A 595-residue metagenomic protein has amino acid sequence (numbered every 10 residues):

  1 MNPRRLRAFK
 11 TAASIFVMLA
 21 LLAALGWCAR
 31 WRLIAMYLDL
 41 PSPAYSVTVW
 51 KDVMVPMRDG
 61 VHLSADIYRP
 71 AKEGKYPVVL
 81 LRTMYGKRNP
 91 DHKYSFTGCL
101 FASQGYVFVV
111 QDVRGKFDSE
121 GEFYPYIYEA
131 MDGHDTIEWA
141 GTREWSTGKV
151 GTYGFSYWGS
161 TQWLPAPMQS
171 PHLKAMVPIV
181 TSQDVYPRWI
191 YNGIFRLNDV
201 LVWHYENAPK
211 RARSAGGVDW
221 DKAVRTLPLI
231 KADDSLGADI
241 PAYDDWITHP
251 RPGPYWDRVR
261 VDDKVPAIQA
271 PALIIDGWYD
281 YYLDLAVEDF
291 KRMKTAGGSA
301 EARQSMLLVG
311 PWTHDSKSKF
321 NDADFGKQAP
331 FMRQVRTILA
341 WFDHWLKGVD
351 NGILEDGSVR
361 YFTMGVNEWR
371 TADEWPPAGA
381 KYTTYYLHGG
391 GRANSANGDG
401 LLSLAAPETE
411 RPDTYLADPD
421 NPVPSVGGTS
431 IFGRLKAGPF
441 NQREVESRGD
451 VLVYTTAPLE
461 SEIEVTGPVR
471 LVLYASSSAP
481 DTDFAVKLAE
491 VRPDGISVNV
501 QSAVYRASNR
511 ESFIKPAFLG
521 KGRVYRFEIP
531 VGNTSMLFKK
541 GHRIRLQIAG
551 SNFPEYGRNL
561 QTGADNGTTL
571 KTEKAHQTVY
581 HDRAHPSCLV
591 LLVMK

Functional and structural regions predicted by a protein language model:
N2-L22: N-terminal Sec-pathway targeting helices
Y37-G74, T455-S461, Y474-A475, L519: N-terminal cap/lid segment of alpha/beta-hydrolase-fold proteins
P70-T142, R188-Y191, S318-F325, E446-R448 (+3 more regions): Cap/lid segment of the alpha/beta-hydrolase catalytic domain
S95, S103, A166-A267: Accessory cap/linker subdomain of secreted extracellular hydrolases
E144-Y157: Alpha/beta-hydrolase fold nucleophile elbow
V224-L227, A323-K595: C-terminal, loop-rich substrate-recognition/catalytic regions characterized by aromatic stacking residues
I268, I274-D276: Short beta-strand/loop motif that positions the catalytic acidic residue of the alpha/beta-hydrolase fold
D284-S305: Active-site-adjacent alpha-helix of alpha/beta-hydrolase-fold enzymes
